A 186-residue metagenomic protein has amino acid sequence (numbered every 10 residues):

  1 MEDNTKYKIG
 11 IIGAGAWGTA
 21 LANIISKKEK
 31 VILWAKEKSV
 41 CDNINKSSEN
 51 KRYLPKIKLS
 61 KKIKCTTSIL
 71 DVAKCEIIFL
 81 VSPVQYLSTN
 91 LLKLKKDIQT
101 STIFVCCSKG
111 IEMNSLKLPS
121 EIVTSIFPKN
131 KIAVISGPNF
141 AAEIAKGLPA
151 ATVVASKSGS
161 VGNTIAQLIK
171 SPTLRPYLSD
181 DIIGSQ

Functional and structural regions predicted by a protein language model:
E2-I57, K62-T67, K93: NAD(P)+-binding Rossmann beta1-loop-alpha1 motif at the extreme N-terminus of oxidoreductases
Y7, E29, I63, T102 (+2 more regions): A structural micro-motif
I25, S48-R52, F79, S115 (+3 more regions): Structural signal for hydrophobic packing residues in well-ordered secondary-structure cores of soluble enzyme domains
E37, K109-I111, S136-F140, S158 (+1 more regions): Glycine-rich beta-alpha junction loops
S48-Y53, E121-V123, P149-V154: Short, hinge-like loop/turn segments at secondary-structure boundaries
L59, C65-T66, L70-A73, I77-P149 (+1 more regions): Rossmann-like NAD(P)(H) cofactor-binding subdomain of soluble oxidoreductases
Y86, D97, I126-N130, P149-Q186: Internal alpha-helical scaffold of NAD(P)-dependent oxidoreductase catalytic cores
